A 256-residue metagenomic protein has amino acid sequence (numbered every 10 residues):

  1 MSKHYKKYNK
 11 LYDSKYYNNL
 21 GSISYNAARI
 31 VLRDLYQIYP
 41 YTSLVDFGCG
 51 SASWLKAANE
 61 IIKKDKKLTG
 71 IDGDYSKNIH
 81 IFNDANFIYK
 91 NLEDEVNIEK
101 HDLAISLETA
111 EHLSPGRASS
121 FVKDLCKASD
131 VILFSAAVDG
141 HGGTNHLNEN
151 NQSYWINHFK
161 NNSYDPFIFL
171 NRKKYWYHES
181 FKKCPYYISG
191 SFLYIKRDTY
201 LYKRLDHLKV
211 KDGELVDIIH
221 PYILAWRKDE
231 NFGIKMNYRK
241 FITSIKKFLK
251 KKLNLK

Functional and structural regions predicted by a protein language model:
M1-I105, G116-C126, G142, N148-Y154 (+4 more regions): Conserved N-terminal segment of class I S-adenosyl-L-methionine
T109: Hydrophobic adenine-recognition pocket in adenosine-nucleotide-binding enzymes
H112-L113: A short His-aromatic
A128, N161-N162: Structured helix-beta-strand junction loops
S129-D139: Conserved beta-strand signature within the Rossmann-like core of class I S-adenosyl-L-methionine
